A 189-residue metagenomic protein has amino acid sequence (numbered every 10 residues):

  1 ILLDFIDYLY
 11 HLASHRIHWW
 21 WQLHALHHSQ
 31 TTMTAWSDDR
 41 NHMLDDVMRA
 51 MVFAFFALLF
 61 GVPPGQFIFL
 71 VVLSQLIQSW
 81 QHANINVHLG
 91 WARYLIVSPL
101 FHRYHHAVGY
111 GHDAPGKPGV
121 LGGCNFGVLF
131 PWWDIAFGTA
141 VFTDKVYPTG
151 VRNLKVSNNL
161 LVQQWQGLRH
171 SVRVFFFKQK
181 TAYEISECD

Functional and structural regions predicted by a protein language model:
I1-G150: Membrane-embedded catalytic scaffold of the fatty acid hydroxylase/desaturase
R16-I17, T34, H42, V156-Q164 (+1 more regions): Intrinsic-disorder/low-complexity, polar/charged segments
K117, K145, K155, K178-K180: Context-gated lysine
G138-T139, H170, V174, K178: A structural signal for alpha-helix termini and helix-coil/disorder junctions
Y147-R173: A membrane-cytosol interface segment of integral membrane proteins
V174-D189: Single conserved hydrophobic/aromatic residue that forms the stacking wall/gate of nucleotide- or nucleobase-binding
